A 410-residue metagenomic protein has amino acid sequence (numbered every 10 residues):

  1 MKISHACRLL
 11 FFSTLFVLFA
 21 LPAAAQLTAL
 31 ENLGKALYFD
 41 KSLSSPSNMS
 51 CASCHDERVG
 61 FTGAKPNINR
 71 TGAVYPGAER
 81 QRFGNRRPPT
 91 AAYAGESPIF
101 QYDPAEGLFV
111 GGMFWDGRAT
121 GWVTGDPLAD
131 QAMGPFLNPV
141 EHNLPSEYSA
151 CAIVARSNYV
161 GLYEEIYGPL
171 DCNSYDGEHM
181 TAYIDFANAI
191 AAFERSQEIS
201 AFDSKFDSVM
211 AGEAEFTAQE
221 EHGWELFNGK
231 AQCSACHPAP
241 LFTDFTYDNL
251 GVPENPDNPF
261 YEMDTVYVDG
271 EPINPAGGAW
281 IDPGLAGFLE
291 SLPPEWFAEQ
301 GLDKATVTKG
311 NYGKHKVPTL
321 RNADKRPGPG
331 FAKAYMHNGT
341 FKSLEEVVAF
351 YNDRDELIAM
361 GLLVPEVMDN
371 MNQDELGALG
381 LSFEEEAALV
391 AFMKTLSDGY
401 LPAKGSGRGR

Functional and structural regions predicted by a protein language model:
M1-F11: Bacterial N-terminal signal peptides that target proteins for export
A6, F19-A20, V367-N370: Compositionally biased, intrinsically disordered low-complexity segments
R8, P22-A25: Short stretches within intrinsically disordered, low-complexity N-terminal or propeptide regions
L10-A20: Bacterial N-terminal signal peptides
A25-R410: Periplasmic c-type cytochrome electron-transfer domains
